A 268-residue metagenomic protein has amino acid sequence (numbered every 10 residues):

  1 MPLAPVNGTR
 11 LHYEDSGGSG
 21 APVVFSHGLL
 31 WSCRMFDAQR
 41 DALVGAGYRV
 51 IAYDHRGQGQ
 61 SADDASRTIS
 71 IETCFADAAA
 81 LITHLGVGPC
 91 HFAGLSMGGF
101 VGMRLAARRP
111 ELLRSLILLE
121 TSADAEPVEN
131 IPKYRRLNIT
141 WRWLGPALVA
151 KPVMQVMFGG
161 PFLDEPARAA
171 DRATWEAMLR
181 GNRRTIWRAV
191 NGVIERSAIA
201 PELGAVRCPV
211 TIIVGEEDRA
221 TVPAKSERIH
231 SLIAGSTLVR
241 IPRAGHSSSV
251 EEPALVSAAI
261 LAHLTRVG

Functional and structural regions predicted by a protein language model:
T9-D63: Conserved HGGG/HGGXW glycine-rich cap/lid loop of the alpha/beta-hydrolase fold
R40, G45, I51-A93, M97 (+1 more regions): Active-site loop/oxyanion-hole signature of alpha/beta-hydrolase fold enzymes
A107-R108, L112-W143: Flexible "cap/lid" loop of the alpha/beta hydrolase fold
P127-P132, P146-G204: Conserved alpha/beta-hydrolase catalytic His-Asp/Glu region
V206, I212-V214: Short beta-strand/loop motif that positions the catalytic acidic residue of the alpha/beta-hydrolase fold
C208, V222-I229: Short alpha-helix in the alpha/beta-hydrolase fold that links the catalytic acid
E217-T221: Acidic catalytic loop of the alpha/beta-hydrolase fold
S236-G268: Catalytic active-site module of serine/aspartate enzymes centered on a nucleophile-bearing elbow/loop
